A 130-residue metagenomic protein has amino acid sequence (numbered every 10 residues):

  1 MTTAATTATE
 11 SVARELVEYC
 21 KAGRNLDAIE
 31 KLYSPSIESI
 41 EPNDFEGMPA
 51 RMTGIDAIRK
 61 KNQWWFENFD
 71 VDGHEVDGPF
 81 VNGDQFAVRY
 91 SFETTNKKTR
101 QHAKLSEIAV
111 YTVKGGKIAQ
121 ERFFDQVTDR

Functional and structural regions predicted by a protein language model:
T2-A5, R59-R130: A beta-strand edge to alpha-helix "cap/lid" segment located at domain peripheries
T2-T3, T7-S36: Short acidic-aromatic low-complexity motifs
E10-S11, E46-G47, E93: A short, structure-level motif marking secondary-structure boundaries and short turns
L26, E30-G83: A solvent-exposed, acidic/Ser-Thr-rich amphipathic alpha-helical stretch
